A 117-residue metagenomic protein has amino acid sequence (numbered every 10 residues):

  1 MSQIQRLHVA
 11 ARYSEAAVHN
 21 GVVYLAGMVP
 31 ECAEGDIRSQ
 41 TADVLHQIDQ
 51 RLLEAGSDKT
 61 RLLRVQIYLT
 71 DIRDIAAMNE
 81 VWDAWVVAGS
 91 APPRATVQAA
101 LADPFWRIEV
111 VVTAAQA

Functional and structural regions predicted by a protein language model:
M1-A117: Short, polar/acidic, helix-capping and beta-turn segments at strand->helix junctions that line the mouths
